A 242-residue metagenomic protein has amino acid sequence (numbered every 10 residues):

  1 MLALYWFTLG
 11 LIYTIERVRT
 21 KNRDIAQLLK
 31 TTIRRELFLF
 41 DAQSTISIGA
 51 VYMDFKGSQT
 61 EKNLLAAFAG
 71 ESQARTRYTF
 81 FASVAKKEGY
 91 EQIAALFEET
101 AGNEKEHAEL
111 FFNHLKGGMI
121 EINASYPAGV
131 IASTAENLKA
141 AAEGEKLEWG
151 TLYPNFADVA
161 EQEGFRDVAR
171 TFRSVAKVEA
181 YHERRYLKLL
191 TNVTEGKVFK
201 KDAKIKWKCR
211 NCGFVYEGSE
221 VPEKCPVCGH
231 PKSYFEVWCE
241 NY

Functional and structural regions predicted by a protein language model:
R17-R19, R23, R34-R35: Basic polycationic patches enriched in arginine
L28, L37, S44: Cationic, low-complexity basic patches in intrinsically disordered or flexible, solvent-exposed regions
G49-Y242: Non-heme di-metal
